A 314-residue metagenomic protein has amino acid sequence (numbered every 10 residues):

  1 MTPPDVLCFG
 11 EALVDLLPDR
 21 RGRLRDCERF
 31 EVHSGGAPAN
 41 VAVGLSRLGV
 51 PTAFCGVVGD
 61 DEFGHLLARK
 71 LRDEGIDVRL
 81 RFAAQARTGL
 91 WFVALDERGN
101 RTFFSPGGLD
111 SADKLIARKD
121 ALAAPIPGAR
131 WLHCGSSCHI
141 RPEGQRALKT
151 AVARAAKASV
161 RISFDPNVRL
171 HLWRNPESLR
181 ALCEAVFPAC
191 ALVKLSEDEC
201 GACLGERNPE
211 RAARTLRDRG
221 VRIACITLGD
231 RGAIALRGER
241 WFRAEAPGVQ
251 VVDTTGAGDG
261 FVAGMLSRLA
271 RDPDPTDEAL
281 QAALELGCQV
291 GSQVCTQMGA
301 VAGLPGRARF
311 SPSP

Functional and structural regions predicted by a protein language model:
M1-I76: Glycine-rich phosphate/adenosyl-contacting loop at the front of the ribokinase-like
M1-L7, D26, A153-K157, G205-P314: Conserved phosphate-binding/catalytic region of the ribokinase-like
V50-S136, S311-P314: Conserved N-terminal subdomain of the carbohydrate kinase-like
G89, D110, S136-I140, G291 (+1 more regions): Glycine-rich phosphate/pyrophosphate-binding beta-alpha loops
W131-R214, R231-G232: Conserved beta-alpha-beta core of the PfkB/ribokinase-like small-molecule kinase fold
